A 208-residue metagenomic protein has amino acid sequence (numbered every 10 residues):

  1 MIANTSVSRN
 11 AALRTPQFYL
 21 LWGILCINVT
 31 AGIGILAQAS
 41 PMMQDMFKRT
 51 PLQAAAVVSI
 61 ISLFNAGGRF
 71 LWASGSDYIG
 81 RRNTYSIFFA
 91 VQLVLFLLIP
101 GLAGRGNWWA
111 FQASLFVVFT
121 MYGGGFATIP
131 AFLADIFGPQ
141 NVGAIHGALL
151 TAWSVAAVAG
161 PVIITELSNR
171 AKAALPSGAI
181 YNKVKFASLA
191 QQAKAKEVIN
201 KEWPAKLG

Functional and structural regions predicted by a protein language model:
N10-A73, F126, P130, A157-T165 (+1 more regions): Extracytoplasmic gate region of multi-pass secondary transporters
C26, W109-G124: Hydrophobic core of transmembrane alpha-helices in multi-pass small-molecule transporters, especially MFS/SLC-type
I27, I60, F64, V91 (+2 more regions): Small/hydrophobic positions within alpha-helical transmembrane segments of multi-pass membrane transporters
R49-V58, N107, F111, V142 (+1 more regions): Juxtamembrane helix-start elements in MFS-like secondary transporters
L63, Y122-G123, I136-K172: A late C-terminal transmembrane helix in Major Facilitator Superfamily
Y78-A90: Cytoplasmic membrane-interface "Motif A"-like loop-to-helix N-cap segments of 12-TM Major Facilitator Superfamily
A90-G104: C-terminal ends and interior cores of transmembrane alpha-helices in multi-pass membrane transporters/permeases
E166-G208: A membrane-interface helix-boundary motif in multi-pass transporters
